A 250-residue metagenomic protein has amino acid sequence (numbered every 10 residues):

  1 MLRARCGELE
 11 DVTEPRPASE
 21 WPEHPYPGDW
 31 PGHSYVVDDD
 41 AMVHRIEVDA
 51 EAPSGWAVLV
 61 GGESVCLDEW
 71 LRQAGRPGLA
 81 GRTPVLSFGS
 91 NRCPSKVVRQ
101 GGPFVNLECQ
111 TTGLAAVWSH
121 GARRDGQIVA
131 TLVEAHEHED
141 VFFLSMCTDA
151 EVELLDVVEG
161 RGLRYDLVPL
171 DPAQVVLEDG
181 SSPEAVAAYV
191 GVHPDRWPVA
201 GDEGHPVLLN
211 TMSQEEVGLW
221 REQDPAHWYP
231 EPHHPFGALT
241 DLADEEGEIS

Functional and structural regions predicted by a protein language model:
L2-S250: Glycine-aromatic micro-motifs
